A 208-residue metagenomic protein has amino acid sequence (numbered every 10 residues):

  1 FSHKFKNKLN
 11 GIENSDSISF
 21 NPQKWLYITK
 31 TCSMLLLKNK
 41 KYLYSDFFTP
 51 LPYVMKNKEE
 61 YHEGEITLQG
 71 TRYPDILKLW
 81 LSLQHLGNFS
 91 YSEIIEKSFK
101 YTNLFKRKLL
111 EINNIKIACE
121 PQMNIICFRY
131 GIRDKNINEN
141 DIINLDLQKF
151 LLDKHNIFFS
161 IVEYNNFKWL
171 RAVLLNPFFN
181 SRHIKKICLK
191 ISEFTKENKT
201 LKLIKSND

Functional and structural regions predicted by a protein language model:
F1: Conserved, charged catalytic cores of large soluble enzymes
K4, K8-N113: Active-site C-terminal subdomain of aminotransferase-like
L51-T67, L83-I204: Conserved C-terminal alpha-helix-loop-beta "cap" of PLP-dependent enzymes that closes/shapes the active-site mouth
